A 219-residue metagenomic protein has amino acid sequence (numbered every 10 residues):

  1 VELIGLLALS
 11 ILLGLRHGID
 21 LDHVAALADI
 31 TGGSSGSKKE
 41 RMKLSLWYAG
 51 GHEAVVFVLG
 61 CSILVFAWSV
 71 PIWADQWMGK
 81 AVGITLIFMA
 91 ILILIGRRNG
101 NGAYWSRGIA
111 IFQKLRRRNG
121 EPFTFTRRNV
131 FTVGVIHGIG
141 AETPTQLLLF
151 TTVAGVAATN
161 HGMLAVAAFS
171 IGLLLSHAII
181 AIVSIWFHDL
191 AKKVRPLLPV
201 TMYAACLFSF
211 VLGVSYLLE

Functional and structural regions predicted by a protein language model:
E2-P71, L147-M163, F187-H188: Juxtamembrane transmembrane-helix termini in multi-pass membrane transport proteins
G5, K39-R116: Membrane helix-loop-helix hairpins that form the core translocation module of multi-pass transporters
L13, L44-Y48, H52, V133 (+4 more regions): Alpha-helical transmembrane segments of multi-pass membrane proteins, especially transporters and channels
G14-D22, H137-T143, H177-I179: Short helix-coil transition sites and intra-membrane helix breaks within transmembrane domains of multi-pass
D20-H23, H52, I87, E142 (+2 more regions): Divalent metal-coordination and catalytic microenvironments
G32, G60-T85, I95-G100, T152-M163 (+2 more regions): Transmembrane-helix boundary and interhelical-loop signature of multi-pass inner-membrane proteins
V56, F131-V133, H137-L148, A205-S209: Core segments of transmembrane alpha-helices that mediate helix-helix packing or line hydrophobic substrate/ligand
I95-G138, K193-P196: Alpha-helical multi-pass membrane helix bundles of inner-membrane/thylakoid proteins, especially permease cores
